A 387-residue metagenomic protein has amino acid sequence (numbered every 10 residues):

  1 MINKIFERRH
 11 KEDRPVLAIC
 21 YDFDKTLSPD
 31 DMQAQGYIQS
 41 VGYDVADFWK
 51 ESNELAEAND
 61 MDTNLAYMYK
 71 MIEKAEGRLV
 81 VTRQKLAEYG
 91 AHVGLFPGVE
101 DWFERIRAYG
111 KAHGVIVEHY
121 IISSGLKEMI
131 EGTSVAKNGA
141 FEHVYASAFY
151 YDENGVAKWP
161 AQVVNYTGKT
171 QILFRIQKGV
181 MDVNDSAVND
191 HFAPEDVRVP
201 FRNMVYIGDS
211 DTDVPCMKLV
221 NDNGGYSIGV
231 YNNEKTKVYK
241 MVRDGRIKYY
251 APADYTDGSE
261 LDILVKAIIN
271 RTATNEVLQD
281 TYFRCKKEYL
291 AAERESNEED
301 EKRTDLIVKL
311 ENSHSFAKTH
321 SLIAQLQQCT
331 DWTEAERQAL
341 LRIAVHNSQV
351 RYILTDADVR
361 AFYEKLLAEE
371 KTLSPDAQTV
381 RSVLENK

Functional and structural regions predicted by a protein language model:
M1-E153, G245-I247: Alpha-helical substrate-recognition element adjacent to the catalytic core
A34-Y37, V45-S52, L65-I72, L86-Y89 (+7 more regions): Generic structural signal of hydrophobic/aromatic residues within well-ordered alpha-helices of folded domains
P97-Y120, S124-A339, R351-D358, E364-K387: C-terminal cap/substrate-recognition subdomain and adjoining C-terminal extension of metal-dependent phosphatase-like
R342-A344: Charge-biased, low-complexity intrinsically disordered regions
